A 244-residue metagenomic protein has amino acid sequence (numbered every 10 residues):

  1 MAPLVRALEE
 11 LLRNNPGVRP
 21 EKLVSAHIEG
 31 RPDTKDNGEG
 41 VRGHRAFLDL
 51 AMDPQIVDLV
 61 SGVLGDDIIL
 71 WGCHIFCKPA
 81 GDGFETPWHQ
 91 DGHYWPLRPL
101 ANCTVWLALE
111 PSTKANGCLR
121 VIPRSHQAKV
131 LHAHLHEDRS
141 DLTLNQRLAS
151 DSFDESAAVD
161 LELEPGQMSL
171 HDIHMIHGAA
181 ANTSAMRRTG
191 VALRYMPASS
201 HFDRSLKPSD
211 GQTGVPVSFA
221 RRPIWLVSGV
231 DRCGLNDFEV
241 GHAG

Functional and structural regions predicted by a protein language model:
M1-W88, H93-L97, H134, L206 (+2 more regions): Non-heme Fe(II)-dependent double-stranded beta-helix
V5, N14-L23, M168, H174-G244: Non-heme Fe(II)/2-oxoglutarate
R6, G43, W71, A101 (+3 more regions): Residues that flank catalytic or metal-binding motifs in active/ligand-binding sites
L23, Q90, R139, T143-E155 (+2 more regions): Short, surface-exposed loop/helix-turn segments at secondary-structure junctions that function as lids/hinges flanking
P79, T113, A128, P197-S199 (+1 more regions): Feature marks short, surface-exposed loop/turn motifs that line or immediately flank catalytic pockets and channel
F84, L97-A101, S152, T183-R187: A generic structural micro-feature
H89, P96-K114, E162-P165, L170 (+1 more regions): Short, conserved beta-strand element in jelly-roll/cupin
K114-A180: Double-stranded beta-helix
